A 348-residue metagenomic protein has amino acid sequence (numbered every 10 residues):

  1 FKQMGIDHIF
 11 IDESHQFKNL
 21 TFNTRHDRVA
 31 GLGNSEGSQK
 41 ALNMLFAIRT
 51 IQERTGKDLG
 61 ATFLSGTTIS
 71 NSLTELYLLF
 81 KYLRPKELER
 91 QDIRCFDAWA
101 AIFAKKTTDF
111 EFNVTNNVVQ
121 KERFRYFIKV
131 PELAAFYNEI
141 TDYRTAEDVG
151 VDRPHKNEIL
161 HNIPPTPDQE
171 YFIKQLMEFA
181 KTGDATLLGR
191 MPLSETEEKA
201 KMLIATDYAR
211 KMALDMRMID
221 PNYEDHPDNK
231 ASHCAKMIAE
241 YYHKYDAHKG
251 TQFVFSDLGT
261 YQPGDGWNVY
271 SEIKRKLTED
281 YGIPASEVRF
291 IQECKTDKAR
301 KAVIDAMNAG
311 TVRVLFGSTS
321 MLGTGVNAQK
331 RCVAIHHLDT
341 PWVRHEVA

Functional and structural regions predicted by a protein language model:
F1-H8, K40-E75, Y82-E224, K236 (+1 more regions): Inter-lobe coupling linker of SF2 helicases/translocases
F1-R49: SF2 helicase catalytic motif II
I9, A61-T62, L315, H336: Hydrophobic positions in the central parallel beta-sheet of the AAA+
E13, L64-I69, L258, S318-S320: A short beta-strand-to-loop transition that corresponds to the Sensor-1 phosphate-sensing loop of AAA+ P-loop ATPases
F17-K18, N71-L73, K301-I304, L315-D339 (+1 more regions): SF2 helicase motor core recognition
N23-S38, E122-R123, T260-E272: Short, flexible/disordered intra-domain loops and linkers
V151-L315, S320-L322: Conserved Helicase C-terminal RecA-like lobe
